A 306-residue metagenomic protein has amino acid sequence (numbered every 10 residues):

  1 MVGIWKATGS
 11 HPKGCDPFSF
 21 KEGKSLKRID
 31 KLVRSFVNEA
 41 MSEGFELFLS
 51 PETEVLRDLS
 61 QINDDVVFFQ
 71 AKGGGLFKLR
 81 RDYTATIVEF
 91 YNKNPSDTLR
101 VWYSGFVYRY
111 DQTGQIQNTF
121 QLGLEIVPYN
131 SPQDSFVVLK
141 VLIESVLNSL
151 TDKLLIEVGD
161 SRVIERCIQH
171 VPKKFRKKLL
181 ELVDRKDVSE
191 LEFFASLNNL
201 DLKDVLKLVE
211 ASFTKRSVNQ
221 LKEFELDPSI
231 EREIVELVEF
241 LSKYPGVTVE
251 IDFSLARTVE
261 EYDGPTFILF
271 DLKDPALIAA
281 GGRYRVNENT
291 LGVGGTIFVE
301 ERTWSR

Functional and structural regions predicted by a protein language model:
V2-I4, T8: Intrinsic disorder/low-complexity segments
W5, F18, S25-F45, T53-V55 (+4 more regions): Positively charged, Gly/Ser-enriched RNA/tRNA-binding surfaces
T8-P17: Intrinsically disordered, low-complexity segments enriched in serine/proline and basic residues
P17, F48-F77, V101: Polyanion/phosphate-binding surface patch
Q61-V67, H170-P172, T266-F267: Short low-complexity, flexible loop/linker segments enriched in glycine and/or proline with clustered acidic
V67-G73, K173-A195: Acidic, His- and aromatic-enriched active-site or binding-groove loops in soluble protein domains that engage sugars
L155-D160, E250: Short glycine-rich phosphate-binding loop at a beta-alpha junction
V158-V171: Short, conserved secondary-structure transition motifs
